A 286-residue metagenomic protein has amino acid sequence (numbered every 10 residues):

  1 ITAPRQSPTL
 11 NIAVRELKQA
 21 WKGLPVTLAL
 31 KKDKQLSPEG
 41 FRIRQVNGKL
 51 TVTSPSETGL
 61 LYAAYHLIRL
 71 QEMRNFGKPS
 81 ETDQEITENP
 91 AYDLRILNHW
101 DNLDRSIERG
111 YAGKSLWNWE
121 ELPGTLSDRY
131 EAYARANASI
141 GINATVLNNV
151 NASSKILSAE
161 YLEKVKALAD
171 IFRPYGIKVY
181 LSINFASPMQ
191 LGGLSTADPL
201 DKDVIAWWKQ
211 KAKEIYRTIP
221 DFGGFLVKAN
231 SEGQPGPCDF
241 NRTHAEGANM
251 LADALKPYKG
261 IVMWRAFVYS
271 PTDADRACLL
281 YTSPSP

Functional and structural regions predicted by a protein language model:
I1-S7, N151: Acidic/histidine-rich, surface-exposed loop or edge segments in extracytoplasmic proteins
S7, S158, D198-D201, P237-N241: Hydrophobic alpha-helical scaffolding
L10, K155-I156, M189-L191, Q234-P237 (+1 more regions): Extracytoplasmic/secreted cell-surface and envelope-processing proteins
L10, V204, H244: Phosphate/oxyanion-binding active-site loops and adjacent basic polyanion-contact surfaces
A13-E16, A20, L36-G40, R44-L226 (+1 more regions): Feature activates predominantly on carbohydrate-active enzymes
P25-K34: Auxiliary, metal-adjacent structural segments of Zn-dependent hydrolase domains
W207-L280: Active-site neighborhood of glycoside hydrolase catalytic domains
Y281-P286: Conserved small/polar residues in nucleotide/adenosyl-binding loops
